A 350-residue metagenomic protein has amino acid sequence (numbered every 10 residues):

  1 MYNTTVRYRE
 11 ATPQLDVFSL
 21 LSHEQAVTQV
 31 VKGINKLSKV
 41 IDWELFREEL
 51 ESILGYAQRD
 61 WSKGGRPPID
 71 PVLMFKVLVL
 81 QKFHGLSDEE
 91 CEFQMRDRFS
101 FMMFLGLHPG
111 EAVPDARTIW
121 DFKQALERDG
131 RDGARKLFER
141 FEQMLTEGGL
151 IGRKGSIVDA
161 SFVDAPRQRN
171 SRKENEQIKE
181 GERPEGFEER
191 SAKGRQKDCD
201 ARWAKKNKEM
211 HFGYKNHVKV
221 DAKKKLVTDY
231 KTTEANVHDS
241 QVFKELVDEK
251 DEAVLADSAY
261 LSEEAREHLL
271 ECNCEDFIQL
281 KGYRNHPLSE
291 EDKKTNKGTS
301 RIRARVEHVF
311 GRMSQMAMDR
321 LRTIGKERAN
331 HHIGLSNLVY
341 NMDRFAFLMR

Functional and structural regions predicted by a protein language model:
M1-E48, S52, R350: Charged, often Cys/His-bearing segments associated with DNA-binding zinc-finger transcription factors
N35-V79, F83-H84, T118: Basic, short loop/linker segments at the boundary and entry of helix-turn-helix/winged-helix-like folds
D42, G65-L73, E111-D115, G298 (+1 more regions): Secondary-structure capping and boundary motifs in well-ordered enzyme cores
G65-I69, L255-E264, G282-R284: Acidic, metal-coordinating catalytic cores used for nucleic-acid/nucleotide bond scission and strand-transfer chemistry
E89, F93-R96, L107, P114-E271: Polybasic low-complexity intrinsically disordered regions
Q241, E264, N285-D292: Short, charged, surface-exposed secondary-structure boundary motifs
C272-L280: Short hydrophobic/aromatic-enriched beta-strand-loop microsegments
C272-N273, D292-R350: Basic, amphipathic alpha-helical segments enriched in Lys/Arg and hydrophobic/aromatic residues
